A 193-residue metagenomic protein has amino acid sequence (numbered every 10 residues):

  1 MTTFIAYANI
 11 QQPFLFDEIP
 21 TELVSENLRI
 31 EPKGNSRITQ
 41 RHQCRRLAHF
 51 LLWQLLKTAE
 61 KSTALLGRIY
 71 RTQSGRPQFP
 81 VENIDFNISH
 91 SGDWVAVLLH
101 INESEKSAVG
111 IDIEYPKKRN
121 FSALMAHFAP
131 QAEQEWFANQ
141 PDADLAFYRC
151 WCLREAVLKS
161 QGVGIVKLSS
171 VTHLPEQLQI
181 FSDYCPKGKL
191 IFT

Functional and structural regions predicted by a protein language model:
M1-T193: Core catalytic alpha/beta fold that binds nucleotide/phospho-ligands
